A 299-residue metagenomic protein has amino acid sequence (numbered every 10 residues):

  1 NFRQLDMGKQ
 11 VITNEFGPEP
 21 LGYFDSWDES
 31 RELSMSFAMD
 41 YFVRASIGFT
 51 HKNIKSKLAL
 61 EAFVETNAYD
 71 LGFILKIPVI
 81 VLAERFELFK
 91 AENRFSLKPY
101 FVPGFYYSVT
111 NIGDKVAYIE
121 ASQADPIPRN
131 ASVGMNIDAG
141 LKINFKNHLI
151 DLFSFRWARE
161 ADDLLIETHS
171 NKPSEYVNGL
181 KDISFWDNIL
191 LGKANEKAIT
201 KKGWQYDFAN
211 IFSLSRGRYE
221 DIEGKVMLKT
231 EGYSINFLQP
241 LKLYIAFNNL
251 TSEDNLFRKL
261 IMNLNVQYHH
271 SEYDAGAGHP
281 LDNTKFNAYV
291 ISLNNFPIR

Functional and structural regions predicted by a protein language model:
N1-R299: Subset of outer-membrane beta-barrel
